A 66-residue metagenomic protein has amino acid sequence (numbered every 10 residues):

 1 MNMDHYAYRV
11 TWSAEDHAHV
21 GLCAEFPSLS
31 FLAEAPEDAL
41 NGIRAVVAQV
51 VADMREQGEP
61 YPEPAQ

Functional and structural regions predicted by a protein language model:
M1-A7, E37, N41-Q66: Short, charged, surface-exposed hinge/linker loops at domain edges that act as mobile lids or interdomain connectors
N2-D4, A24-P27: ATP-dependent carboxylate activation and anion-phosphoryl transfer catalytic cores that bind Mg-ATP to form
V10-E25: Short aromatic-glycine-(Arg/Gly/Cys) micro-motifs in beta-strand/loop hairpins
V20, L32, Q57: Short glycine-rich loop/turn motifs that provide flexible caps or phosphate-binding loops at active sites
F26-D38: A short, exposed loop/beta-hairpin motif centered on an aromatic-Gly-Thr core
